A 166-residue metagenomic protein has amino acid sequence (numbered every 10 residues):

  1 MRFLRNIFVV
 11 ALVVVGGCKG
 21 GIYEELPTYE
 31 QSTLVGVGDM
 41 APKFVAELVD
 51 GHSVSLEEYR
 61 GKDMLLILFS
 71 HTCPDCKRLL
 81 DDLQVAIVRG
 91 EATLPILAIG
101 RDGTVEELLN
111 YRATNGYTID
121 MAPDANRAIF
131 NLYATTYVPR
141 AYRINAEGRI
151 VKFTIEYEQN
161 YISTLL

Functional and structural regions predicted by a protein language model:
M1-K43, N160-L166: N-terminal targeting signals for export/organelle localization
M40, P95, D120-M121: Conserved beta-strand segments of alpha/beta enzyme cores
F44-M64: A short beta-strand-turn-helix
R60, L68-D82: Conserved redox-active cysteine motifs that mediate thiol-disulfide chemistry, especially di-cysteine Cys-X(1-2)-Cys
L65-L66, I96, A141: Hydrophobic beta-strand anchors of alpha/beta hydrolase catalytic cores
K77-N115, N126-N131: Structural microenvironment flanking redox-active thiols in thiol-disulfide oxidoreductases
A113-Y117, A125-L166: Thiol/disulfide oxidoreductase modules built on the thioredoxin-like
